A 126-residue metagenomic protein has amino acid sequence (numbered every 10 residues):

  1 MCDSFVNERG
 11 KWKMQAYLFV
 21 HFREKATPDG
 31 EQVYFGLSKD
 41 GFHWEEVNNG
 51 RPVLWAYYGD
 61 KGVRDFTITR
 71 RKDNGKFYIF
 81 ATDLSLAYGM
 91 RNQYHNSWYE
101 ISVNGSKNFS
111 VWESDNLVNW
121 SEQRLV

Functional and structural regions predicted by a protein language model:
M1-V126: Carbohydrate-active catalytic/glycan-binding domains of CAZyme proteins, especially the secreted or lumenal ectodomains
